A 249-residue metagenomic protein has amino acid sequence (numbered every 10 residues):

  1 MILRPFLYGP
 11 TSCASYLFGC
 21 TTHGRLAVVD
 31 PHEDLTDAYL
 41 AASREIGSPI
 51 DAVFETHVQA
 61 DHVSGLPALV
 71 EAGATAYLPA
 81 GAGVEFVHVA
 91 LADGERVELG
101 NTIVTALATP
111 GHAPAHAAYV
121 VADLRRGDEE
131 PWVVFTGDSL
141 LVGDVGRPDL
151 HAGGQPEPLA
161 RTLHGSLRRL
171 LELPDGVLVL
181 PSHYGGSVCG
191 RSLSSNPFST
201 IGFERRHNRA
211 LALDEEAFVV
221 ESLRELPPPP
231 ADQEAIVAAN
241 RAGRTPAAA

Functional and structural regions predicted by a protein language model:
M1-P49, Y119-V121, R126-G137, G143: Conserved beta-strand hairpin/beta-sheet module of binuclear metal-dependent hydrolase folds, prominently
F18, D30, H57, L69 (+7 more regions): Divalent metal-coordination and catalytic microenvironments
V28-P31, P49-Q59, Y77-G81, T109-G111 (+3 more regions): Active-site neighborhood of phospho(di)ester-bond hydrolases with catalytic His/Asp-centered motifs
E33-L78: Active-site metal-binding motif and surrounding structural segment of the metallo-beta-lactamase
D34-L35, V58-V63, G83-F86, P114-A115 (+2 more regions): Active-site environment of divalent metal-dependent phosphoester hydrolases
A82, V87-G146: Active-site-adjacent scaffolding segments
L141-Q155, T162, T200-F203: Acidic/polar active-site rim loop that often engages polyanionic ligands
R161-A249: Accessory terminal helices/loops
